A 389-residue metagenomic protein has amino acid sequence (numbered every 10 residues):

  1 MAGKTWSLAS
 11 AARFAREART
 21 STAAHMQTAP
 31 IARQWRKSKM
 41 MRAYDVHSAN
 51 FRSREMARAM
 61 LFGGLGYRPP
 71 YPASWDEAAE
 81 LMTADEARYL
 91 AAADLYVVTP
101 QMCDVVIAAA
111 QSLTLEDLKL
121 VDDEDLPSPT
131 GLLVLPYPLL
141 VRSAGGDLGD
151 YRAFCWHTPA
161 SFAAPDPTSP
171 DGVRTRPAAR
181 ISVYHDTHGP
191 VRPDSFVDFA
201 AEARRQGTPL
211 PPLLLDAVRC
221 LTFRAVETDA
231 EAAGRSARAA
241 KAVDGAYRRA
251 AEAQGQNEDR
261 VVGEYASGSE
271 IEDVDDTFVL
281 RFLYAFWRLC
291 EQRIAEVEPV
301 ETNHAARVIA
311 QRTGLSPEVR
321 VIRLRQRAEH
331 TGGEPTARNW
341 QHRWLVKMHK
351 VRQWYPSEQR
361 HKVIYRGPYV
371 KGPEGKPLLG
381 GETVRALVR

Functional and structural regions predicted by a protein language model:
M1-R325: Intrinsically disordered, low-complexity regulatory segments
A9, E272-R389: Conformational-control "hinges and anchors"
